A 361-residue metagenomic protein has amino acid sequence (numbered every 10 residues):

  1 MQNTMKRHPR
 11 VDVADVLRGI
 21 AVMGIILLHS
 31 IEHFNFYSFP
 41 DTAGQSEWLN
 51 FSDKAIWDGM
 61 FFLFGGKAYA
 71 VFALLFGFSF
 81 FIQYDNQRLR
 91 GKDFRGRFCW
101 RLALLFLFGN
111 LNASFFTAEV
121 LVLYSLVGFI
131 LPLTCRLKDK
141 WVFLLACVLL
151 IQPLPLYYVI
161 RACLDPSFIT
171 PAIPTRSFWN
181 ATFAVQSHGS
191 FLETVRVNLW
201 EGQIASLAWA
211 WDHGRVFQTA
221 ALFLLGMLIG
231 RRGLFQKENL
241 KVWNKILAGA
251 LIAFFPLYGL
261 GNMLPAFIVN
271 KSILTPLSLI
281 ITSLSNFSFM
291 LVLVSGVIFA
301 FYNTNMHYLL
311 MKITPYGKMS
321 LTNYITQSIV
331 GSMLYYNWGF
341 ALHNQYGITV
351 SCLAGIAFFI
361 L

Functional and structural regions predicted by a protein language model:
Q2-F76: N-terminal signal-anchor module of multipass membrane proteins
L27-S30, F106-A113, L150-V159, I252-N262 (+1 more regions): Aromatic-anchored segments of alpha-helical transmembrane domains
W48-F62, F191-A208, V269-P276: Juxtamembrane membrane-water interface segments that cap and precede transmembrane helices
A70-D85, V122-C135, G214-K237, S285-N305: Specific transmembrane alpha-helix
K92-D93, I130-V148, L228-G249: Solvent-exposed interhelical
R95-A103, L121, V142-C147, L247-A248 (+2 more regions): Hydrophobic alpha-helical transmembrane segments
V148-L225: Long hydrophobic alpha-helical segments that form multi-pass transmembrane helix bundles in integral membrane proteins
S272-L361: Alpha-helical transmembrane segments of multi-pass integral membrane proteins
